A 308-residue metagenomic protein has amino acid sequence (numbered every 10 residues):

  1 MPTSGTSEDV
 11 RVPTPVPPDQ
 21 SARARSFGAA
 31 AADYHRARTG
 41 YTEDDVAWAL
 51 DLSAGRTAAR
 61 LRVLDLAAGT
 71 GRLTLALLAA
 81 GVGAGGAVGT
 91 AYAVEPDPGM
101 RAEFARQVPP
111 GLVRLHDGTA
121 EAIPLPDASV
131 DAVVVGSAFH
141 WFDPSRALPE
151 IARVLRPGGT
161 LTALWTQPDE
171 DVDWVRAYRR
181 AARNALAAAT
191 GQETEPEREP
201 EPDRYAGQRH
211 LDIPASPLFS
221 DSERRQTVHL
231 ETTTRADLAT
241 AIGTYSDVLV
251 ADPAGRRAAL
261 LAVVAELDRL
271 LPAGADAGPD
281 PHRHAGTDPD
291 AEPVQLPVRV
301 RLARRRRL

Functional and structural regions predicted by a protein language model:
M1-A32: N-terminal, positively charged/glycine-rich alpha-helical extensions of SAM-dependent methyltransferases
T3, Q208-L308: Conserved Class I S-adenosyl-L-methionine
T39-R60: Conserved alpha-helix/loop element of class I SAM-dependent methyltransferases that forms part of the SAM/SAH-binding
R62-L64, T70-A122: Class I SAM-dependent methyltransferase SAM/SAH-binding core
E121-A132: A short acidic, Gly/Pro-enriched loop at the edge of an enzyme's catalytic core that lines a small-molecule cofactor
V135-G136, L164: Residues lining the SAM
F142-E150: A short, conserved alpha-helix within the catalytic core of class I
A152, R156-E231: Conserved catalytic/acceptor-binding region of the Class I
